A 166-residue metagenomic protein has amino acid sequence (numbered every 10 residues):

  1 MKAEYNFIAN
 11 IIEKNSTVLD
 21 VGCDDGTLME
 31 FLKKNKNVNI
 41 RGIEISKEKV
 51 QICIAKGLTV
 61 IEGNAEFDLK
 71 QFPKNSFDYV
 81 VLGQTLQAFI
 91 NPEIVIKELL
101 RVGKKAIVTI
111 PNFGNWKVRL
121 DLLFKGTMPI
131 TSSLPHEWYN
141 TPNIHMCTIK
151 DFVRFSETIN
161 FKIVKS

Functional and structural regions predicted by a protein language model:
M1-N15: Conserved alpha-helix/loop element of class I SAM-dependent methyltransferases that forms part of the SAM/SAH-binding
K14, N75-S76, V102: Alpha-helix C-terminal capping/helix-to-coil transition sites in glycosyltransferase folds
G22-D24: Class I SAM-dependent methyltransferase "Motif I" SAM/SAH-binding loop
T27, F31-D68: Class I SAM-dependent methyltransferase SAM/SAH-binding core
D68-K74: Short conserved loop adjoining the S-adenosyl-L-methionine
Y79-N91: A short SAM/SAH-binding and catalytic strip from SAM-dependent methyltransferases
E93-R101, K105-S166: S-adenosyl-L-methionine-dependent methyltransferase catalytic module, highlighting the catalytic core
